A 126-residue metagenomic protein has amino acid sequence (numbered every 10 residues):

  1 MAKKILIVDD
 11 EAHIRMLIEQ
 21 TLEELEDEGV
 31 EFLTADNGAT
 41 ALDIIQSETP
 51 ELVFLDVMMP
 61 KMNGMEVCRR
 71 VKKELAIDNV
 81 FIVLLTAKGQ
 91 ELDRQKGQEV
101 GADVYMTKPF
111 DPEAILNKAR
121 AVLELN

Functional and structural regions predicted by a protein language model:
A12-L33: Two-component/phosphorelay signaling modules centered on CheY-like receiver
T34-L52: Acidic, metal-coordinating helix/loop segments flanking the phosphotransfer/catalytic sites of two-component signaling
M59: Receiver (REC) domain active-site loop signature in two-component systems and cognate sites in sensor histidine kinases
K88-G89: Short, conserved "switch-loop" micro-motifs in signal-transduction and mechanochemical regulators
F110-A119: C-terminal output helix
